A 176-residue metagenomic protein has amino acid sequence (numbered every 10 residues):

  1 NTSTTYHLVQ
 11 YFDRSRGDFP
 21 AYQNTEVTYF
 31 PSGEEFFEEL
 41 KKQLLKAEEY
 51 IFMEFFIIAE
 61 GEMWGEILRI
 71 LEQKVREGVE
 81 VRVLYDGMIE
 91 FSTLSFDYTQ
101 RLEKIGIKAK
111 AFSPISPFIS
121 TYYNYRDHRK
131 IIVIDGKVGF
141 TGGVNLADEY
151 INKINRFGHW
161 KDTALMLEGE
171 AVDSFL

Functional and structural regions predicted by a protein language model:
N1-L176: N-terminal localization/anchoring segments of enzymes in phospholipid and broader phosphate metabolism
